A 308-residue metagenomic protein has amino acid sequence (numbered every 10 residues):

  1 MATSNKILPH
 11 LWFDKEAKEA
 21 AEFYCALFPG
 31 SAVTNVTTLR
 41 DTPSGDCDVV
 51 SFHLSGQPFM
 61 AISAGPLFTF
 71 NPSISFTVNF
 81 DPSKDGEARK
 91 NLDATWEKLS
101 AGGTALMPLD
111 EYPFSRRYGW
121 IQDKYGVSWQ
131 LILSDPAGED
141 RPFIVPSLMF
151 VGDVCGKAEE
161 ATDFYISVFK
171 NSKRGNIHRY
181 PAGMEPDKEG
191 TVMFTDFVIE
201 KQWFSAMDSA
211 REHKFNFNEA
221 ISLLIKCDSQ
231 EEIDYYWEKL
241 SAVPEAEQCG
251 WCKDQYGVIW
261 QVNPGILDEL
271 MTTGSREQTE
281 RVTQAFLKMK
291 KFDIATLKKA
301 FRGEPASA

Functional and structural regions predicted by a protein language model:
M1-E22, L27-T37, T104-P108, Q130-P186 (+2 more regions): N-terminal beta-strand motif that seeds the catalytic metal site of vicinal oxygen chelate
A2, P9-D14, A21-F114: Ordered, small/hydrophobic-rich secondary-structure cores
L8, C47-D48, R116-Y118, V192-M193 (+1 more regions): Short loop/turn microsegments at loop-to-beta-strand junctions
F13, A17, L27, S75-Y118 (+7 more regions): Vicinal oxygen chelate
T34-F70, W129-L131, R179-F215, W260-G265: Conserved short beta-strand elements that form part of the metal-binding/catalytic scaffold of enzyme active sites
C47, N71-S75, R141-F143, V192 (+1 more regions): Short, solvent-exposed loop/turn segments at the edges of secondary structure
D123: N-terminal basic, Ser/Thr-rich segments that initiate or prime the first beta/alpha elements at protein or domain
G126: Short, contiguous alpha-helical
